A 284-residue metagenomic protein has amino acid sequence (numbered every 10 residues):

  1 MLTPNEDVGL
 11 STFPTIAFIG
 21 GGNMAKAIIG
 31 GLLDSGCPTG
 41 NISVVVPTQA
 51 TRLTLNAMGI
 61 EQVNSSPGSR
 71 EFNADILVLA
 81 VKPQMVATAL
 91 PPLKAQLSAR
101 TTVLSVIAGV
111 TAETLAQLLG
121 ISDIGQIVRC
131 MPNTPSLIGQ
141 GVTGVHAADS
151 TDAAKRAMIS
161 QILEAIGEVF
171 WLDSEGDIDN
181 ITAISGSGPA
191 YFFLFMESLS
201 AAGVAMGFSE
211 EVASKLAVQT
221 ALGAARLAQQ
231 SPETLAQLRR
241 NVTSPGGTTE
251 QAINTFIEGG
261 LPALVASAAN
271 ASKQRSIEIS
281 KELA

Functional and structural regions predicted by a protein language model:
M1-G68, F72, V204-M206: NAD(P)+-binding Rossmann beta1-loop-alpha1 motif at the extreme N-terminus of oxidoreductases
L2-N5, T12, V218-A284: NAD(P)-dependent Rossmann-like dehydrogenase/reductase catalytic/cofactor-binding core
P14, T114-Q126, V142-N180, F193-Q230: Internal alpha-helical scaffold of NAD(P)-dependent oxidoreductase catalytic cores
I16, V128, D177-A183, L235-R240: Short pre-catalytic strand/loop immediately N-terminal to key active-site residues, enriched for Gly-Thr
I28-I29, Q49, L55-M58, N64-V145 (+1 more regions): Rossmann-like NAD(P)(H) cofactor-binding subdomain of soluble oxidoreductases
I42, R52, R70, S209-L216 (+2 more regions): Small-residue helix-packing motif on alpha-helices
T182-I184, M196, E282: Catalytic, metal-anchored helix/loop core of enzyme active sites in primary metabolism
